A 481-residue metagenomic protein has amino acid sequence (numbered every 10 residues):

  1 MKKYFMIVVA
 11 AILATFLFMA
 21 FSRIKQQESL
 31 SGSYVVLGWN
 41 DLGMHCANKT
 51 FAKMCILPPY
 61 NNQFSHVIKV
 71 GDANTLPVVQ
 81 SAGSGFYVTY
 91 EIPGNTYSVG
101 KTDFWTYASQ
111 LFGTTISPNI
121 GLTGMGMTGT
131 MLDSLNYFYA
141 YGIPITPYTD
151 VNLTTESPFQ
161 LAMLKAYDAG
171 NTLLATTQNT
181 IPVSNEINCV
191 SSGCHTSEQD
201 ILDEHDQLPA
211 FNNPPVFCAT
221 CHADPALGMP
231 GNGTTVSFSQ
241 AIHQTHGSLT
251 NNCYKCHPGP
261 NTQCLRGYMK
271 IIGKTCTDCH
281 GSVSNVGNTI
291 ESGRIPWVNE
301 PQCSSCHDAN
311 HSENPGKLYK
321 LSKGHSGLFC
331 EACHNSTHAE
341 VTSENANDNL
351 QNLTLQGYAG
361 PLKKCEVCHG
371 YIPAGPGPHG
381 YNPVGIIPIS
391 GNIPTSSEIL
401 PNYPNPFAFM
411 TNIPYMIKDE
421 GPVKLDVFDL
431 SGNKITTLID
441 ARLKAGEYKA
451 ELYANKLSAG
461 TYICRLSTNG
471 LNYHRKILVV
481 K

Functional and structural regions predicted by a protein language model:
M1-E28: Sec-dependent, cleavable N-terminal signal peptides
I24-N62, I68-Y87, E91-N95, T172-N212 (+1 more regions): Short S/T/G/P-enriched beta-strand
S65, S157-A169, Y462-L466: Short, aromatic- and glycine-rich surface loops/edge beta-strands on solvent-exposed regions
W105-P147: Extended, solvent-exposed segments with strong compositional bias
L153-P158, N455-S458: Surface-exposed, short loops/turns at beta-strand junctions within beta-sandwich domains
G170-T177, T196-F211, D224-V384: Inter-heme linker and motif-flanking segments adjacent to c-type heme-binding CXXCH motifs in c-type cytochromes
G385-V427, T437, K449-A454, T468: Glycine-centered coil/turn sites that cap beta-strands in beta-rich domains
E420, L438-H474, L478: Short, surface-exposed loop/turn motifs with a glycine/proline- and acidic-biased composition
